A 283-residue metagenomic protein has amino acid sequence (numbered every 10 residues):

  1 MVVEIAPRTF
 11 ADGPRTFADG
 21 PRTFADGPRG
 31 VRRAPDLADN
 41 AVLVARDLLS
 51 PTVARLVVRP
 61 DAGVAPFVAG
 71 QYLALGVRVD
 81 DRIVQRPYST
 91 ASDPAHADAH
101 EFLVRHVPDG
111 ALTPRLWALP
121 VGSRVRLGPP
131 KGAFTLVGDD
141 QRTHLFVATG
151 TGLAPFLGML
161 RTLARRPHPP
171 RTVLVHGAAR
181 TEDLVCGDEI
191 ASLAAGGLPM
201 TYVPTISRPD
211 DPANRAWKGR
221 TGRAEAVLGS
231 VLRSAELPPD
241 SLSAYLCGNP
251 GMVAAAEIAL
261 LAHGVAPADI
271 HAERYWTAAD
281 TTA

Functional and structural regions predicted by a protein language model:
V2-P7, D26, G30-D39, R171 (+1 more regions): Reductase modules of NAD(P)H-dependent flavoproteins
P7, P28-S123, T205-R208: Ferredoxin-reductase
R8-D26: Long, intrinsically disordered low-complexity tandem-repeat segments
G70, G152, N249: Short, conserved phosphate/pyrophosphate- and ester-handling motifs at nucleotide-, phospho-/glycolipid
P129-D140: A short, basic/flexible loop-to-alpha-helix module at the beginning of a structural domain
L145-V147, Y245: Conserved beta-strand elements of the Class I
P155-R165: Histidine-anchored nucleotide/phosphate-binding helix
